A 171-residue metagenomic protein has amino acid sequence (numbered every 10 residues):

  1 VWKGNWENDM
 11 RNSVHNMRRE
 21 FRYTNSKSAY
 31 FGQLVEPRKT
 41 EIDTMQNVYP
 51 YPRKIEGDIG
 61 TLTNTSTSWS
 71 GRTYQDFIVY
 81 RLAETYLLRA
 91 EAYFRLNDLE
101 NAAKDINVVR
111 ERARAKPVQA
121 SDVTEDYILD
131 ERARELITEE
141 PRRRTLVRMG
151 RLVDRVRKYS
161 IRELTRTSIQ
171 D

Functional and structural regions predicted by a protein language model:
V1-R81, S160-D171: Elongated scaffold/linker segments in the mid-to-C-terminal portions of large proteins
D9-V14, D76-V109, E125-E135, E139: Extended, hydrophobic/aromatic-rich amphipathic alpha-helical segments that build helical scaffolds
R22-N25, E41, A92, E135 (+1 more regions): Sequence-pattern detector for short linear motifs and compositional/periodic biases rather than a specific fold
R72-T73, D105, P117-Q119: A generic helix-loop boundary/linker signal
F77-V79, R110, V118-D171: Long, intrinsically disordered, low-complexity segments
